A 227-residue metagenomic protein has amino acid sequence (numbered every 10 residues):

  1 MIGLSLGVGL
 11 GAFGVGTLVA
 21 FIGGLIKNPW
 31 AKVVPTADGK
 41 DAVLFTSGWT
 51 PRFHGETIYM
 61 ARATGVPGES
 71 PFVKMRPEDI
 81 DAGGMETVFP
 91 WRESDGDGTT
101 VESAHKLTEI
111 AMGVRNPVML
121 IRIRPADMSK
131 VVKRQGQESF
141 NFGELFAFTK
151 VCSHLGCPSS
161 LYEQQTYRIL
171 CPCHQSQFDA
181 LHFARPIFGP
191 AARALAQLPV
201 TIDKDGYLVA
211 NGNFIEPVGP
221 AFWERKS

Functional and structural regions predicted by a protein language model:
M1-I22: N-terminal export signals
S5, E163, H182, G212: Glycine-rich, histidine-containing beta strand-loop boundary motifs that form or position
A20-V151, L155-Y162, I202-S227: N-terminal pre-ligand scaffold of iron-sulfur
S153, C171-P172: Cys/His/Pro-rich metal-binding microdomains
S160, D179-A180: Short, solvent-exposed loop/turn segments at secondary-structure junctions
Q164-Y167, L181-Y207: Polybasic, low-complexity binding patches
H174-Q177: Detector for the c-type heme attachment site
